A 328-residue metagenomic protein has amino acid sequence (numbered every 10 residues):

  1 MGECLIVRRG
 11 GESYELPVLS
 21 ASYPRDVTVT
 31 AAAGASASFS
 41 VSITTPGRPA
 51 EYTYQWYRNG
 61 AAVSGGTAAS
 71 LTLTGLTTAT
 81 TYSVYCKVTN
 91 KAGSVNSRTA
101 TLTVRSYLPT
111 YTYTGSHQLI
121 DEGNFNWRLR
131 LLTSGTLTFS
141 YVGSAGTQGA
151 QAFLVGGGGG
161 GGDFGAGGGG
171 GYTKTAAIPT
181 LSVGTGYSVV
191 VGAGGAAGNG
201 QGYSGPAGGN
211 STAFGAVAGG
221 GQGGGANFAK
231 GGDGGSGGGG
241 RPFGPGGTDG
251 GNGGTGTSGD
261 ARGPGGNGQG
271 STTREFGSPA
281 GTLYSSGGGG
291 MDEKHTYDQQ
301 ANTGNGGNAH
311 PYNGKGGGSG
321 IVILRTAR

Functional and structural regions predicted by a protein language model:
E3-L5, G93-N96, P109-R328: Low-complexity, glycine/proline-biased repetitive segments and flexible coils/loops
L16-V27, P109-Y113: Proline-enriched interdomain boundary motifs that mark the N-terminal boundary and often initiate the first structured
A31-T45: A short beta-strand segment in extracellular, disulfide-stabilized domains
T44-Q55: Solvent-exposed loop segments of extracellular immunoglobulin-like
Y57-T74: Surface-exposed, flexible coil segments in extracellular/virion-facing regions
V84-Y85, V189: Hydrophobic beta-strand segments within extracellular beta-sandwich modules
S97-V104: C-terminal edge beta-strand
